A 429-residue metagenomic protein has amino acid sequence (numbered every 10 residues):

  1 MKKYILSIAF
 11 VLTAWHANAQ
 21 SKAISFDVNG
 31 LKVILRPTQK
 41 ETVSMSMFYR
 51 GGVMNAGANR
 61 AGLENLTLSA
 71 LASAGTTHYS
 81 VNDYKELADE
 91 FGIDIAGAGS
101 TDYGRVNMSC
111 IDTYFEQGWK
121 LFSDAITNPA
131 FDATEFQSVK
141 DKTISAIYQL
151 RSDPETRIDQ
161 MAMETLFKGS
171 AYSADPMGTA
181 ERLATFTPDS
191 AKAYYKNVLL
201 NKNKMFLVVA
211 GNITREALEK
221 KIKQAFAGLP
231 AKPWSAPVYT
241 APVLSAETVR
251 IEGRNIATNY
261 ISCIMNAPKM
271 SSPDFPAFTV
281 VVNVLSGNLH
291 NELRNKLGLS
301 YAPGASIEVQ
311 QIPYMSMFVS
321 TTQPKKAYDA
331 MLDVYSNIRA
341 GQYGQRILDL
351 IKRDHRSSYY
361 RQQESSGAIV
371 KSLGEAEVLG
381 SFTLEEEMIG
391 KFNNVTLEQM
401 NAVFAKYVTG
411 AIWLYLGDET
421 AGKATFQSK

Functional and structural regions predicted by a protein language model:
M1-S21: Bacterial Sec-dependent N-terminal signal peptides
Q20-V43: N- or domain-start disorder-to-order transition segments that initiate the globular core
I34-L35, T42-M45, M54-G57, S272 (+1 more regions): Short, solvent-exposed loop/turn elements at domain surfaces
T38-E41, S100, I256-A257, Q310: Short strand-connecting beta-turns/loops that link adjacent beta-strands
Q39, S46-G51, W234-N288: His/Glu-based metal-binding/catalytic segments typifying zinc-dependent metallopeptidases
S46-S109, V284-L299: M16/MPP (pitrilysin/insulinase) zinc-metallopeptidase core fold and M16-derived inactive scaffolds
E86-P233, L297, Y301-K429: Charge-rich, well-structured scaffold segments of protease-associated domains
